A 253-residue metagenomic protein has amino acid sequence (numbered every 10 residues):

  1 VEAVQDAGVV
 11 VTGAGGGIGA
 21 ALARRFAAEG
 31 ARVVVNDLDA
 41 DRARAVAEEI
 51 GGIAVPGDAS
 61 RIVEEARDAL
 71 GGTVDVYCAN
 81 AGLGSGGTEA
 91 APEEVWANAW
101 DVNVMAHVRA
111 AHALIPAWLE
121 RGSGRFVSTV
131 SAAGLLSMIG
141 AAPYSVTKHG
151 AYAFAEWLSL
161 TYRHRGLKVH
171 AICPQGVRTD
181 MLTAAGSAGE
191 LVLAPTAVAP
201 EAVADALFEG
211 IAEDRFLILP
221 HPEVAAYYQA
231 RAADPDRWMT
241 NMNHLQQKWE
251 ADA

Functional and structural regions predicted by a protein language model:
G8, G15-G16: Conserved glycine-rich cofactor-binding loop
E29, L136, W157-K168: Active-site-adjacent segment of SDR/Rossmann-fold oxidoreductases
A47, G51-G72: Conserved amphipathic alpha-helix within the SDR
G82-A97, E120, G140-P143: Conserved mid-core segment of classical short-chain dehydrogenase/reductases
A111, T147: Active-site helix of classical SDR
S131: Residue(s) in the substrate-gating loop at a strand-loop-helix junction that position the organic substrate next
A171, S187-Y227: C-terminal helical subdomain
